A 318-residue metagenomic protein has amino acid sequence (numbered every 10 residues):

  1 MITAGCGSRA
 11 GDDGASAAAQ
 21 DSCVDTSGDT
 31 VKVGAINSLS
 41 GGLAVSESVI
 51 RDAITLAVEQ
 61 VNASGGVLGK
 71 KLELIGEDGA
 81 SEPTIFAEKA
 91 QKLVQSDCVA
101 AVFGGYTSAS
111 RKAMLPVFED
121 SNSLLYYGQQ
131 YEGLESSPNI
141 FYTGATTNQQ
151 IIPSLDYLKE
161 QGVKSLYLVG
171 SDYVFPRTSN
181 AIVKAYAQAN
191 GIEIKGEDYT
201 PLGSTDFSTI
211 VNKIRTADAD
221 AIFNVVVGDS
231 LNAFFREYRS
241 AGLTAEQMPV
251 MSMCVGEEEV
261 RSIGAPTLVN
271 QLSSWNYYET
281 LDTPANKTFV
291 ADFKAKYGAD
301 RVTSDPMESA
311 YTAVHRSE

Functional and structural regions predicted by a protein language model:
M1-K32, A63: Short, low-complexity disordered leader/linker segments with a strong preference for bacterial N-terminal type II
A19-D21, V45-D52, G65-G133, P201-S204: Beta-alpha junction/loop-to-helix N-cap segments that form part of ligand/metal-binding clefts
A19-S27, V31-A53, E77-T84, Y106 (+3 more regions): Extracytoplasmic "Venus flytrap"
V31-V33, D52-E73, Q188-I192: Signal peptide-proximal N-terminal region of secreted/periplasmic/extracellular or secretory-lumen proteins
L39, I140-L202, A221: An alpha-beta-alpha
F86, T143-L166, R177-T178, T205-S208 (+4 more regions): Hydrophobic alpha-helical segments within soluble ligand-binding/sensing domains
L93-G105, Y126-G128, Y167-G170, D218-G228 (+3 more regions): Periplasmic-binding protein-like
Y238-Y311: Extracellular/periplasmic periplasmic-binding protein-like sensory domains
